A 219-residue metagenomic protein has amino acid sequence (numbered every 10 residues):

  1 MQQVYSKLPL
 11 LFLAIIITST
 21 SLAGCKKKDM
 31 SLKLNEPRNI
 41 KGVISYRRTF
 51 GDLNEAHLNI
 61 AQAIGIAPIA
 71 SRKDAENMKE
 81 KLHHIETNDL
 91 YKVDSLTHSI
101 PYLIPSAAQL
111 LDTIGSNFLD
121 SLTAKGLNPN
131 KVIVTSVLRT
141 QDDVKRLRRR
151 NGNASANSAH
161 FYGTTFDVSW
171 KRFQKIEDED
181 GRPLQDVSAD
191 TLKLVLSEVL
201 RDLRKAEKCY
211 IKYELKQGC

Functional and structural regions predicted by a protein language model:
M1-L34: Bacterial Sec-dependent N-terminal signal peptides
C25-T123, K216: Extracytoplasmic cell-surface/polysaccharide-interacting catalytic and binding patches
V93-P105, V132-V134, E179-D190: Second-shell loop/turn segments in exported
L103-L110, I114, N128, D143 (+1 more regions): Stable alpha-helical elements in mature extracytoplasmic
L110-K125, R150-N153, K171, V199-A206: Structured segments of extracytoplasmic/periplasmic soluble domains in secreted or envelope-associated proteins
L127-K145: Acidic helix-start/capping segments at beta-turn-to-alpha-helix junctions
Q141-A156: Charged, often glycine-rich, active-site loop that binds/positions anionic groups
N157-C219: Catalytic cores and adjacent binding grooves of peptidoglycan-active enzymes
